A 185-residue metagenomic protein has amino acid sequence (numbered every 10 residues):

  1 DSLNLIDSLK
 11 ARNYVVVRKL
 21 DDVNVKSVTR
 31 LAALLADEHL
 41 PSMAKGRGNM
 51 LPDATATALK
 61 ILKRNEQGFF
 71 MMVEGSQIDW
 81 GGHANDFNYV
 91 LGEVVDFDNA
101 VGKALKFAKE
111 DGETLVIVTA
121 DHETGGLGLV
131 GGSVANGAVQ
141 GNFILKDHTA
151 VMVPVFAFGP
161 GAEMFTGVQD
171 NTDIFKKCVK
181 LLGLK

Functional and structural regions predicted by a protein language model:
D1-K185: A post-motif C-terminal structural segment
